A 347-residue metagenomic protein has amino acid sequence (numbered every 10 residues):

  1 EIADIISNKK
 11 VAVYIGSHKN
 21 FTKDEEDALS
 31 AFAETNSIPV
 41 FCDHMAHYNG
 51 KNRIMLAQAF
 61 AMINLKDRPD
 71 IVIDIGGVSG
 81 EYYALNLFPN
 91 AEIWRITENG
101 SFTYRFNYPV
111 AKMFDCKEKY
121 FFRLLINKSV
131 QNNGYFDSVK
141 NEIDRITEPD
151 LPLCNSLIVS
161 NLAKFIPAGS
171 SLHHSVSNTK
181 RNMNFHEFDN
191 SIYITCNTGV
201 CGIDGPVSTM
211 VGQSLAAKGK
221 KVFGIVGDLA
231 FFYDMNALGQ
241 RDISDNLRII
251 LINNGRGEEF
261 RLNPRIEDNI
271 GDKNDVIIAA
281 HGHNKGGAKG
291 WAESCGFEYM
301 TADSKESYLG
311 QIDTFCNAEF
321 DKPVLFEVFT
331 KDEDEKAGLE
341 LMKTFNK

Functional and structural regions predicted by a protein language model:
E1-N8: Conformationally flexible catalytic loops at phosphate/diphosphate-handling active centers
N8-F21, G134-F136, T147-P152, V176: Active-site donor-nucleotide binding/catalytic segment of nucleotide-sugar enzymes
A12, I71, S171, K221-F223: Structural motif
I15-E98, D189-A217, D234-N236, D303-S304: Glycine-rich, anion-gripping cofactor-binding loops and their flanking helix/strand elements in enzyme active sites
C42-V139, R241-D242, I249, G255 (+1 more regions): Glycine-rich, acidic loop regions that bind phosphate or pyrophosphate groups
A46, N99, H174-K180, V200 (+1 more regions): Short glycine-enriched loops at secondary-structure junctions
V139-A217: Active-site diphosphate/adenylate-binding microenvironment
F185-K347: Thiamine diphosphate
